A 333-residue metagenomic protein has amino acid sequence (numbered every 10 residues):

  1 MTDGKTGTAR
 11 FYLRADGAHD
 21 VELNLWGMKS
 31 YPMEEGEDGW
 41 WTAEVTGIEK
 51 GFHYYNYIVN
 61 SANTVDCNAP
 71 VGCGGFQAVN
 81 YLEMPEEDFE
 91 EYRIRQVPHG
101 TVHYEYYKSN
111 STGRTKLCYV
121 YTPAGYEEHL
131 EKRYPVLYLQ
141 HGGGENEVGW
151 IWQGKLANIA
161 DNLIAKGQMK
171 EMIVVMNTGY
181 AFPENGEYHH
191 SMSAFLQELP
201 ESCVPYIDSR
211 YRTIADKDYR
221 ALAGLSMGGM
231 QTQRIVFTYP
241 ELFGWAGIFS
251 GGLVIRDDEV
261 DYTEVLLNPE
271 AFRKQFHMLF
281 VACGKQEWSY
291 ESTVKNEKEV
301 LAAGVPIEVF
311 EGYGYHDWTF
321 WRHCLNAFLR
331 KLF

Functional and structural regions predicted by a protein language model:
M1-S30, E35-F333: Non-catalytic cap/lid and distal C-terminal segments of serine-dependent acyl enzymes
